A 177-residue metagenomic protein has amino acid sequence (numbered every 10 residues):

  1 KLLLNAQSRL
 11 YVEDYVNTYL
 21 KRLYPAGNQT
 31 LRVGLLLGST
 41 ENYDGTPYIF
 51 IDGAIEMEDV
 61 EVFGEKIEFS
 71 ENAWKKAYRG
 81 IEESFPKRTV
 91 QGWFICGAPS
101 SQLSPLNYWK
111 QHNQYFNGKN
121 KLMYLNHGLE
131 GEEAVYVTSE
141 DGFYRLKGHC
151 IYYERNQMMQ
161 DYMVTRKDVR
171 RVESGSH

Functional and structural regions predicted by a protein language model:
K1-G92, G97-S176: N-terminal beta-strand/alpha-helix entry module and adjacent surface of metal-dependent catalytic domains
